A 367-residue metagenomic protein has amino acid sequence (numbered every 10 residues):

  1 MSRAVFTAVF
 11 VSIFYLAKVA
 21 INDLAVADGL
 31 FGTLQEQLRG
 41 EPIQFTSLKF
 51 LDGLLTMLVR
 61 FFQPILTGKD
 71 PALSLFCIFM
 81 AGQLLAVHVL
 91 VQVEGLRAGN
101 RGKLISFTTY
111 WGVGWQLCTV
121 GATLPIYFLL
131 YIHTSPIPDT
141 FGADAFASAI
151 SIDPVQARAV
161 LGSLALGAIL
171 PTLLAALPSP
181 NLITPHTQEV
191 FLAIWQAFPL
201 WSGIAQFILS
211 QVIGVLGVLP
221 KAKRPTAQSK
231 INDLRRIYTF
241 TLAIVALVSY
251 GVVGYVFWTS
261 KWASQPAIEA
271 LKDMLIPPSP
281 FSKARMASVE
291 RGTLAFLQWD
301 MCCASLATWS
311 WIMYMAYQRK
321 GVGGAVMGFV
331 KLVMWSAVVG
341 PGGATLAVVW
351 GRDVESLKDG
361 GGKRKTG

Functional and structural regions predicted by a protein language model:
M1-G367: Long, hydrophobic alpha-helical transmembrane bundles and adjoining juxtamembrane helices/loops of multi-pass integral
